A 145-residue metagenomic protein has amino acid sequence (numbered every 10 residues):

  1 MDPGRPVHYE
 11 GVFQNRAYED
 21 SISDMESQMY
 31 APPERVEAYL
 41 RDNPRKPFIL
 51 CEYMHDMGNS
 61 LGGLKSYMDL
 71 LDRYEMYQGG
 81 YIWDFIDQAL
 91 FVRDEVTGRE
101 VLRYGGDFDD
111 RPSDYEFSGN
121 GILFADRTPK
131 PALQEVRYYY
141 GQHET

Functional and structural regions predicted by a protein language model:
M1-D126, P131: Substrate-binding/catalytic cleft of secreted carbohydrate-active enzymes, primarily glycoside hydrolases
D126-T145: Surface beta-strand/loop "capping" patches
